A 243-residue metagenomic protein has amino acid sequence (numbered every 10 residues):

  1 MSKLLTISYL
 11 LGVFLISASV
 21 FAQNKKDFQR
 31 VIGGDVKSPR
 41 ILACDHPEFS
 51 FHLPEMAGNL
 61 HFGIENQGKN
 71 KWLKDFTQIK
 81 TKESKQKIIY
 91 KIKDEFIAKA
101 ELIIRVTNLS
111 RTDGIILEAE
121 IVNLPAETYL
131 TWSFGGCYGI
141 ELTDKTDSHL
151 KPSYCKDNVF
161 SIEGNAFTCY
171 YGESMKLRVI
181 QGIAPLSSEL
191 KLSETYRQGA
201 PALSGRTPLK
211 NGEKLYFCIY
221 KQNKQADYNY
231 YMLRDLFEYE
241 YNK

Functional and structural regions predicted by a protein language model:
M1-Q23, A119: Bacterial Sec-dependent N-terminal signal peptides
I7-S8, S17, I104, L117 (+1 more regions): Residues marking helix boundaries in flexible regions
S17-D27, D35-K37, P47-S50, K71-K80 (+4 more regions): Generic structural signal for short, solvent-exposed loop/turn connectors between secondary structure elements
Q23-I92, E173-S174: An extended acidic
N70-L73, A98-I103, S187-L190: Short Pro/Gly-enriched beta-strand edge/turn motifs at strand-loop
K74, Q78-E83, A100-V106, L177-G182: Generic structural motif
Y90-L109: Low-complexity, acidic Ser/Thr/Pro/Gly-rich terminal tails and inter-domain linkers that flank the onset of structured
I97, L109-I116, E120-K243: Acidic/polar, glycine-enriched structural segments that form the non-catalytic walls/loops of the carbohydrate-binding
